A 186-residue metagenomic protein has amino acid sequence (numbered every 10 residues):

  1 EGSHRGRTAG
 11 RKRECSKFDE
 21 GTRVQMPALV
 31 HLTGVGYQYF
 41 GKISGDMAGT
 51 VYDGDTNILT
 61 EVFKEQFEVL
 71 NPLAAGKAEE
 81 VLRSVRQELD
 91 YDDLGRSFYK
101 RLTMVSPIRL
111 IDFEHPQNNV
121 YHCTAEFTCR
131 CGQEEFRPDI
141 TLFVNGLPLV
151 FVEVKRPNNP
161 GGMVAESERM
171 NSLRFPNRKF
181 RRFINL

Functional and structural regions predicted by a protein language model:
E1-L186: An alpha-helical interface "stripe"
